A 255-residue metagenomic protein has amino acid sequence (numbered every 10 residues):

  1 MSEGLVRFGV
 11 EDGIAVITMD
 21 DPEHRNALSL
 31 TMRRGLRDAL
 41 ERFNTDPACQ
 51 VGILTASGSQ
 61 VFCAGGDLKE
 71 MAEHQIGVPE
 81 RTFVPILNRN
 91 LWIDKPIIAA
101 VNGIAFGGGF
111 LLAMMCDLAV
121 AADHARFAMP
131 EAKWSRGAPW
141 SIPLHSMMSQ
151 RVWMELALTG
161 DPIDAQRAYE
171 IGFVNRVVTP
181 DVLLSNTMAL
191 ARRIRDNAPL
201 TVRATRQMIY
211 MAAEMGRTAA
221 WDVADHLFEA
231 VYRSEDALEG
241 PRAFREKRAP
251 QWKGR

Functional and structural regions predicted by a protein language model:
M1-D12, P47, G160-Q166, S185 (+2 more regions): C-terminal alpha-helix plus adjacent terminal tail
M1-T55, S59, S185: Conserved CoA-thioester-binding segment of acyl-CoA-metabolizing enzymes
L5, A56-W92, K133, M215-G216: Glycine- (often His-adjacent) and acidic-residue-rich active-site loop that binds/positions the CoA thioester
I17, D21, G35-L36, L54 (+5 more regions): Terminal peptide-recognition signature
S59-C63, F106, I209: Short, active-site-adjacent cap segments at secondary-structure transitions
T82-L87, W140-P143, V152, A204 (+2 more regions): Hydrophobic alpha-helical segments typical of transmembrane helices and their membrane-interface/capping positions
L91-L200, R233-S234, L238-R242, R248: Crotonase-fold acyl-CoA enzyme core
